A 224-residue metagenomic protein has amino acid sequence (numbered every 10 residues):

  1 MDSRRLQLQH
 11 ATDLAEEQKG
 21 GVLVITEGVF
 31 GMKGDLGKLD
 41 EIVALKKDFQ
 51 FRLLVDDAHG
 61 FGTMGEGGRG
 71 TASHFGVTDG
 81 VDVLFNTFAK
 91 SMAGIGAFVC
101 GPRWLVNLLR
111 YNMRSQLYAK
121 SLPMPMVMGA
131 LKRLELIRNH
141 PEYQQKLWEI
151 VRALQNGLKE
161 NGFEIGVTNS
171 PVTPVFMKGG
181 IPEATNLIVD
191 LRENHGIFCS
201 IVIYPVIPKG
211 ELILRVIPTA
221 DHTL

Functional and structural regions predicted by a protein language model:
D2-L54, T219: Active-site phosphate-binding strand-loop segment of PLP-dependent enzymes
R5-L6, V29-K33, G60-T63, Q116-L117 (+2 more regions): Short, small-residue-enriched loops and turns at beta-alpha junctions that line or gate enzyme active sites
V22, F85, A119-K120, E164-N169: Short beta-strand
Q50, G70-F88, N107-Y111: Conserved active-site segment immediately N-terminal to the catalytic lysine that forms the internal aldimine
V83-F85, M92-Q144: Conserved core segment of the aminotransferase class I/II
H140, Q144-Q155, K159-H195, Y204-E211 (+1 more regions): Conserved PLP-binding catalytic core of the aspartate aminotransferase-like
